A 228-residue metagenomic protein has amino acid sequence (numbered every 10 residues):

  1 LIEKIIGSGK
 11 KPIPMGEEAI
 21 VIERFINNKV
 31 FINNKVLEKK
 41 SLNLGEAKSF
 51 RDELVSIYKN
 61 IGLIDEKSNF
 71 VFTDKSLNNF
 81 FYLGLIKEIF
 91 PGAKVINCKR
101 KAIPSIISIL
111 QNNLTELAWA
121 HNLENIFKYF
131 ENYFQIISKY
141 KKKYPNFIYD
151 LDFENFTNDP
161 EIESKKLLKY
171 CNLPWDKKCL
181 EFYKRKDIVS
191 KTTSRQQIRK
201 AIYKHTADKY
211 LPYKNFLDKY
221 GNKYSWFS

Functional and structural regions predicted by a protein language model:
L1-P12: A conserved segment at the C-terminal end of the G1
K4, G16, V71-S76, K94-K99 (+3 more regions): Short beta-strand segments
G9-K10, F90, Y144-P145: Acidic-histidine catalytic/liganding microenvironments
I13-R24: Short beta-strand-centered segment that lines the nucleotide-binding/catalytic pocket of NTP-utilizing
A19-V21, R100-S105, F156-T157: Conserved nucleotide-binding/hydrolysis micro-motifs of P-loop NTPases
N27-K29, N33-F70, I106-D150, N158-S228: PAPS-dependent sulfotransferases, especially Golgi type II membrane carbohydrate sulfotransferases
Y82: Long C-terminal interaction/binding lobes of large macromolecular proteins
I86-L110: Conserved phosphate-donor/acceptor-positioning beta-strand/loop module used by diverse small-molecule
